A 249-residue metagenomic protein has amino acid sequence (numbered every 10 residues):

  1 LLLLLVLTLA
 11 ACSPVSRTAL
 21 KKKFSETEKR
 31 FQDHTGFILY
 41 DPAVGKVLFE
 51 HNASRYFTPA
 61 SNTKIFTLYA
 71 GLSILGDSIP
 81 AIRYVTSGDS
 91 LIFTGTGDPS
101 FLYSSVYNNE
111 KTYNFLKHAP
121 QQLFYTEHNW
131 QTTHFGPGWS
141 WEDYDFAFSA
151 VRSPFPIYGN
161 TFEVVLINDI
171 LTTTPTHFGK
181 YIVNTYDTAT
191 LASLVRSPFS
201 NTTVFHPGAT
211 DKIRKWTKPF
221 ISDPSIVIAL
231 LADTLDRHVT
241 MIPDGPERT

Functional and structural regions predicted by a protein language model:
L1-L9: Sec-dependent N-terminal signal peptides
C12-Y56, L75-S78, Y113-Q121: Beta-lactamase-like hydrolase cores
H34-G36, N62, S90: A common structural microfeature
D41-A43, S61, G97: Short glycine-rich, polar/acidic loop-and-turn segments at beta strand-coil junctions
F57-G71: Active/ligand-binding-proximal structured segments within catalytic/core domains that scaffold catalytic residues
I74-T249: Conserved serine DD-peptidase/penicillin-binding transpeptidase domain and beta-lactam-recognizing active-site
